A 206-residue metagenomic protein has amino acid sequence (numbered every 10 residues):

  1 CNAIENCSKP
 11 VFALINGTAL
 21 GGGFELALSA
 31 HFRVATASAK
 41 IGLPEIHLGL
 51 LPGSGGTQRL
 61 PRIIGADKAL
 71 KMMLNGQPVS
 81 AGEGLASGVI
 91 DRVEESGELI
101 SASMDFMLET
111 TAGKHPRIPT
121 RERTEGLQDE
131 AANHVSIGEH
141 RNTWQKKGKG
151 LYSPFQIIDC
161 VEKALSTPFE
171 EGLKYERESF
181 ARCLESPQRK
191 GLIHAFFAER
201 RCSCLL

Functional and structural regions predicted by a protein language model:
C1-G17, G56-Q58, I63, R189-L206: An acidic, glycine-rich surface segment that forms the CoA-thioester-binding/catalytic face of crotonase-fold enzymes
N2-K9, A37, H47-L48, T57-A81 (+4 more regions): Active-site-adjacent scaffolding segments
A3-L48, P52: Glycine-rich beta-to-alpha active-site loop
G17, K40, Q58, L85 (+1 more regions): Residue-level "edge-of-site" marker
E25-S29, K71-S179, F197-L206: Amphipathic alpha-helical segments at domain termini/boundaries
R177-C183, Q188: Long, low-complexity segments enriched in small/aliphatic residues
